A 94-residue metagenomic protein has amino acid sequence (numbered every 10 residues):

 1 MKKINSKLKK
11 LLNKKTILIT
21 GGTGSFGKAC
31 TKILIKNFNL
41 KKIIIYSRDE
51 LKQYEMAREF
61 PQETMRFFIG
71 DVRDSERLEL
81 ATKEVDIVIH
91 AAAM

Functional and structural regions predicted by a protein language model:
M1-K3, L8, L12-I17, T64 (+1 more regions): Catalytic, metal-anchored helix/loop core of enzyme active sites in primary metabolism
K9, N13-N37: N-terminal Rossmann NAD(P)H-binding glycine-rich loop of SDR-like oxidoreductase domains
L18, I44, F68: Conserved Rossmann-like nucleotide-binding pocket used by diverse enzymes that bind dinucleotide cofactors
T31, I44, A57, V88: Glycine-rich phosphate-binding loops of nucleotide-dependent enzymes
I35-K52: Conserved glycine-rich Rossmann-like NAD(P)H-binding loop of the short-chain dehydrogenase/reductase
K52-R58: Short alpha-helix adjacent to the SAM-binding motif of class I
R58-I87: Conserved Rossmann-fold cofactor-binding substructure of NAD(P)-dependent oxidoreductases
A91-M94: Conserved NAD(P)H cofactor-binding loop of Rossmann-fold oxidoreductase domains
